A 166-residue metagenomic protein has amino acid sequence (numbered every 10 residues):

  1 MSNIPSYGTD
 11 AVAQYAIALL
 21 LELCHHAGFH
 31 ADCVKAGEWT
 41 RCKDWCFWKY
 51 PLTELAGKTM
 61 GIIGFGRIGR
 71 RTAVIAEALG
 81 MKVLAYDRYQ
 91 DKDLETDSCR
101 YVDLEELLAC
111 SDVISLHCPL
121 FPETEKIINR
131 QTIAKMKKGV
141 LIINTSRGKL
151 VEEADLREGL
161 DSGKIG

Functional and structural regions predicted by a protein language model:
M1-N3: Flexible beta-edge/linker motif
S6-T59: Phosphate-binding beta-alpha-beta segment of Rossmann-like dinucleotide-binding domains, i.e., the NAD(P)
L52-A56, E77, A134-K135: Short, flexible hinge/linker loops that cap or flank conserved catalytic cores
F65-G66: Glycine-rich Rossmann-fold phosphate-binding loop(s) that bind the pyrophosphate of adenine dinucleotide cofactors
G69-R70: N-terminal Rossmann-fold NAD(P) dinucleotide-binding loop
A73, A78-K82: Residues at the starts of beta-strands that form the adenosine-phosphate
L84, R88-G166: Rossmann-like adenosine-cofactor binding region
